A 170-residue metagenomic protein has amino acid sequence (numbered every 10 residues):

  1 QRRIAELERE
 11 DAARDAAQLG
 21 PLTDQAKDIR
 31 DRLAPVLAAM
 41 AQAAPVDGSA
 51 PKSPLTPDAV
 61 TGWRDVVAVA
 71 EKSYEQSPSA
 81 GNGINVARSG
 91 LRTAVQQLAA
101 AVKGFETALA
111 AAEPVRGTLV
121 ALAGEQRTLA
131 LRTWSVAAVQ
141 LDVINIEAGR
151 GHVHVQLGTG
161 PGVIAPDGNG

Functional and structural regions predicted by a protein language model:
Q1-E6: Transmembrane signal-anchor/signal-peptide helices with a preference for the extracytoplasmic
R14-Q97, T118-D167: Alpha-helical segments in soluble extracytoplasmic regions
A110-T118: Inter-helical turn/loop segments and adjacent helix faces that build the functional surface of alpha-helical bundle
